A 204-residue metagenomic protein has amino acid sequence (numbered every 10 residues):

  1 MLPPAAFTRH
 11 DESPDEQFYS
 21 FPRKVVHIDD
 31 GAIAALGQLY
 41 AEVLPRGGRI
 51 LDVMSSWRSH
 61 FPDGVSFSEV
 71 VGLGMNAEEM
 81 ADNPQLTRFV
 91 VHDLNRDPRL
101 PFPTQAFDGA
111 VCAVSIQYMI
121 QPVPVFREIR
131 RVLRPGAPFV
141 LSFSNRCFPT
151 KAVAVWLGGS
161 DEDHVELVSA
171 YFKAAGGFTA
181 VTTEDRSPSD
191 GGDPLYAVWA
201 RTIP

Functional and structural regions predicted by a protein language model:
M1-R46: Class I SAM-dependent methyltransferase Rossmann-like catalytic core, especially the SAM/SAH-binding loop
A35, G159-T182, Y196: Short alpha-helix
A35-Q38, E42-P101: Class I SAM-dependent methyltransferase SAM/SAH-binding core
D108-V123: A short SAM/SAH-binding and catalytic strip from SAM-dependent methyltransferases
V123-P138: A short glycine-rich, Lys/Arg-flanked "PGG" loop and its adjoining helix->strand segment in the class I
P138-S169: Conserved class I S-adenosyl-L-methionine
A175-G177, D185-P204: Core SAM-dependent methyltransferase catalytic element
